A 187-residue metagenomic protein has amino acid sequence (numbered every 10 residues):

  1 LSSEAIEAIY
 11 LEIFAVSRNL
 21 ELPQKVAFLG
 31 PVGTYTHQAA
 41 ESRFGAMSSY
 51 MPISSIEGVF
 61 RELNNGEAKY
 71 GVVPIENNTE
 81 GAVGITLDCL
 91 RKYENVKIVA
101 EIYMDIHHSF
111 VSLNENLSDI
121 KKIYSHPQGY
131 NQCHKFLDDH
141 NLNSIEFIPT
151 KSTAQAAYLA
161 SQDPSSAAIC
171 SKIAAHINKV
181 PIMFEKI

Functional and structural regions predicted by a protein language model:
L1-I187: Domain-level signature for soluble enzymes in the chorismate/prephenate branch of the shikimate pathway
